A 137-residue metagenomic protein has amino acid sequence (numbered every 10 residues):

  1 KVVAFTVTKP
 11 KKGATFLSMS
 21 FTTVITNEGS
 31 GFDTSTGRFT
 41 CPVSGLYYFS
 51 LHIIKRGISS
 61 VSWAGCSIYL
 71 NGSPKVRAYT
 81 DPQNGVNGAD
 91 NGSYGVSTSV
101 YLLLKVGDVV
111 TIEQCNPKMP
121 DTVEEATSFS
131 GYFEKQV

Functional and structural regions predicted by a protein language model:
K1-V137: Extracellular jelly-roll beta-sandwich "head" domains, especially the C-terminal globular C1q domain
